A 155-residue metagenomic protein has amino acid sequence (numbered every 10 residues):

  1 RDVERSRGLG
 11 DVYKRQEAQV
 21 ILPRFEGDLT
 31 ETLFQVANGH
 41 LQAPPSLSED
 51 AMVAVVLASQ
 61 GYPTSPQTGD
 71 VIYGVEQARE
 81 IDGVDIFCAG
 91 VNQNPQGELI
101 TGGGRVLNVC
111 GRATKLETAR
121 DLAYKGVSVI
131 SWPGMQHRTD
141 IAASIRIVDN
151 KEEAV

Functional and structural regions predicted by a protein language model:
R1, L47-V56, D140-I145: A glycine-rich phosphate-binding loop feature that marks nucleotide/adenosyl-phosphate handling sites
R1-Y13: Single conserved hydrophobic/aromatic residue that forms the stacking wall/gate of nucleotide- or nucleobase-binding
D2, V20, N108-V109: Short, flexible active-site loop motifs that bind/organize anionic cofactors or intermediates
R7, A51-V53, V84, R105-L107: Change "...and in nucleic-acid phosphodiester-cleaving endonucleases..." to "...and in nucleic-acid processing enzymes
K14-I81, N94: Active-site "cap" helix and flanking loop/linker of ATP-utilizing ligase/carboxylase catalytic domains
V56, Y73, D85-G90, C110 (+1 more regions): Residues in well-ordered beta-strands of folded domains
E76-E80, V84-Q93, E98-G102: Low-complexity, glycine/alanine/valine/leucine- and proline-rich hydrophobic stretches
N94-Q96, T101-V155: Generic C-terminus detector
